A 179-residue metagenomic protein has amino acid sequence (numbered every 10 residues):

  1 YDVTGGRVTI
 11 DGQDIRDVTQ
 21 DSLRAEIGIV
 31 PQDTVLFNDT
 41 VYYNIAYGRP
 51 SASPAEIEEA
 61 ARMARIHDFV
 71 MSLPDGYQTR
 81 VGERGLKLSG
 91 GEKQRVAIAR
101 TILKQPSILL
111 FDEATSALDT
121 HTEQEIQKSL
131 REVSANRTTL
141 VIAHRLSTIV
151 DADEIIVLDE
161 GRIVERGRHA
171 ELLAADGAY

Functional and structural regions predicted by a protein language model:
Y1-V3, I149-V150: Post-Walker A (P-loop) alpha1-beta2 connector of ABC-family nucleotide-binding domains
D2, R7-S22, Q124, R162: ABC ATPase NBD Q-loop/coupling interface
R16-T19, N38, S53, P74 (+1 more regions): GHKL-family ATP-binding catalytic core of two-component histidine kinases
D21-D33, D39-A46, E58-I66, Q78-D176: ABC-family ATPase nucleotide-binding domain "signature/switch" substructure
A46-P54: ABC-type ATPase nucleotide-binding domains, specifically the catalytic core motifs of the NBD
H67-P74: Conserved H-loop
